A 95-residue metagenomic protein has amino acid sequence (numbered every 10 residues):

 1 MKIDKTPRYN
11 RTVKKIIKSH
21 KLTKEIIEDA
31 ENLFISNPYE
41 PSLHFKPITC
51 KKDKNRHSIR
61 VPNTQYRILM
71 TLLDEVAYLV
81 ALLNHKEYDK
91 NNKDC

Functional and structural regions predicted by a protein language model:
M1-N32: Arg/Lys-rich, positively charged N-terminal/basic patches that mediate binding to nucleic acids
I3, H57, A77: A broad, low-specificity signal marking well-ordered, structured residues that form hydrophobic/aromatic
R8, C50-D53, N84: Residues that form or immediately flank small-molecule/cofactor binding pockets and catalytic motifs
R11, K24, V61-C95: Enriched for short, Lys/Arg-rich terminal
I17-H20, C50-I68: Short, charged helix-to-loop "capping" segments that act as catalytic/coupling loops
K21, E25, Y39-S42, H85: Residue-level signal for secondary-structure boundary elements
L33-R60: A short, surface-exposed loop/turn module that caps and links secondary-structure elements
